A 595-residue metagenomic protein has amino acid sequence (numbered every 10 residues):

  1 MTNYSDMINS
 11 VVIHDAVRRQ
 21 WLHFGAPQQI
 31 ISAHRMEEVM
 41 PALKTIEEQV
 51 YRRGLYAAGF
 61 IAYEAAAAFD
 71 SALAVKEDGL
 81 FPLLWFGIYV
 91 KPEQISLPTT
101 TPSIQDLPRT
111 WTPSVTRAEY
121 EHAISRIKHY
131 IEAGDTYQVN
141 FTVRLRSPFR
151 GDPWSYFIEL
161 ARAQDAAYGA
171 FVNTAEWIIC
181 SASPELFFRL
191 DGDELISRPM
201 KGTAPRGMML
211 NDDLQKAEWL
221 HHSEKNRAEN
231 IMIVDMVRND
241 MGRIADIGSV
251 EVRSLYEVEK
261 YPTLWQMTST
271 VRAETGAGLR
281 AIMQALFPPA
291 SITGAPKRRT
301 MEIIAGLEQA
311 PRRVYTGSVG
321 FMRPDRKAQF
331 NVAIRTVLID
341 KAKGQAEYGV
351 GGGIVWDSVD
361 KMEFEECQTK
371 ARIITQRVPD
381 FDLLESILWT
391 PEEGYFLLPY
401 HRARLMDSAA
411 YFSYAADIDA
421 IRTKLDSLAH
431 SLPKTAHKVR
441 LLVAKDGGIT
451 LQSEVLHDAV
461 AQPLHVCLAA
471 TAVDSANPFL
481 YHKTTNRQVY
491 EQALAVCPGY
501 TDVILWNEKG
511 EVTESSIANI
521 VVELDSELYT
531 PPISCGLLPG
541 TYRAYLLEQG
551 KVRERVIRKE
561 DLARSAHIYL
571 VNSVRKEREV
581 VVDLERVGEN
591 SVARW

Functional and structural regions predicted by a protein language model:
M1-S386, P391, L505-N507: Extended alpha-helical targeting/anchoring segments, especially N-terminal organellar/secretory targeting helices
N230, T263, M267, K370-K438 (+1 more regions): Helix-start/capping segments and mature chain N-termini
